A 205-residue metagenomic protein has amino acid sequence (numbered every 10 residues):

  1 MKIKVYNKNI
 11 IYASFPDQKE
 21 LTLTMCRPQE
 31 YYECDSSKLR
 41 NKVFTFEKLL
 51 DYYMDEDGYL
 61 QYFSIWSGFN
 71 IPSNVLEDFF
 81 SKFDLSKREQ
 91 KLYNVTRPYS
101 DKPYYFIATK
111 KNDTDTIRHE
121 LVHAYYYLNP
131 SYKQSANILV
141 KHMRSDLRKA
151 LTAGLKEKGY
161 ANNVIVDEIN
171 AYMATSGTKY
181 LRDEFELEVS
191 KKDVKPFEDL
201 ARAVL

Functional and structural regions predicted by a protein language model:
M1-Y105, V204: A metal-dependent hydrolase signature that marks the N-terminal structural subdomain at the beginning of catalytic folds
E20, E30-E33, E47, E56 (+8 more regions): Glutamate identity and glutamate-enriched acidic tracts
F44, I71, K111-N112, P130 (+1 more regions): Short coil/turn linker and secondary-structure boundary residues
K87-F106, K141-L205: Metalloprotease/metallohydrolase-associated module, dominated by Zn2+-dependent proteases
K102-R118: Short pre-active-site segment immediately N-terminal to the catalytic Zn-binding motif
D115-L128: Active-site recognition of the HExxH zinc-binding catalytic motif
Y125-N129, K133, T178-R182: A generic secondary-structure signal for well-formed alpha-helical elements
S131-H142: Short acidic alpha-helical/loop segments enriched in Asp/Glu that coordinate divalent cations
